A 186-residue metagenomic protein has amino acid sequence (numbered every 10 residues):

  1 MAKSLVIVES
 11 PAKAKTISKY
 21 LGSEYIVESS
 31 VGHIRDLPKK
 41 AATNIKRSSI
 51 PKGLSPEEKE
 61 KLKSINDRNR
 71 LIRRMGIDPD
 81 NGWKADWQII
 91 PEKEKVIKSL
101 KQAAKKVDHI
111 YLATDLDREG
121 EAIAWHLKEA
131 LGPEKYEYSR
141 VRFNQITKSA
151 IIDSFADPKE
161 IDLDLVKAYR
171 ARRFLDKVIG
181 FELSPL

Functional and structural regions predicted by a protein language model:
M1-P185: Intrinsically disordered, low-complexity regulatory segments
